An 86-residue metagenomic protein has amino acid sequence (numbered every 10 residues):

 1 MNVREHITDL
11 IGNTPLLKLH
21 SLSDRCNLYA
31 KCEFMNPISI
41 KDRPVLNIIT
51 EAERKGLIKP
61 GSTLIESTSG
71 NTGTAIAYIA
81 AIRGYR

Functional and structural regions predicted by a protein language model:
M1-R86: PLP-dependent amino-acid enzyme catalytic core
